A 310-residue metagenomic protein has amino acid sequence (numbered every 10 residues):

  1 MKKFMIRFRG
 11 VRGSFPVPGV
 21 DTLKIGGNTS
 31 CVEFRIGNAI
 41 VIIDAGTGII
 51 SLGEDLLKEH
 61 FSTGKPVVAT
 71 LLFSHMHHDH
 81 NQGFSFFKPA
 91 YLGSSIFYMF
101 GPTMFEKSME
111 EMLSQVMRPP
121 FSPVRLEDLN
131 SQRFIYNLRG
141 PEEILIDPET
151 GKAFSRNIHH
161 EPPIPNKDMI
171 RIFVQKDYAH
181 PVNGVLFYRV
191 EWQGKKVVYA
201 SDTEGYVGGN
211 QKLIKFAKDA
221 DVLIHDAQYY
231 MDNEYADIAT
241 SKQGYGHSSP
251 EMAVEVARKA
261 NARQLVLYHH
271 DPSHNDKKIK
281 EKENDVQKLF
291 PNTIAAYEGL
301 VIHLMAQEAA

Functional and structural regions predicted by a protein language model:
M1-V197, D276-A309: Binuclear metal-dependent hydrolase catalytic cores
Q193-V198, E204-E298: Cap/insert and terminal regions of metallo-dependent hydrolase folds
